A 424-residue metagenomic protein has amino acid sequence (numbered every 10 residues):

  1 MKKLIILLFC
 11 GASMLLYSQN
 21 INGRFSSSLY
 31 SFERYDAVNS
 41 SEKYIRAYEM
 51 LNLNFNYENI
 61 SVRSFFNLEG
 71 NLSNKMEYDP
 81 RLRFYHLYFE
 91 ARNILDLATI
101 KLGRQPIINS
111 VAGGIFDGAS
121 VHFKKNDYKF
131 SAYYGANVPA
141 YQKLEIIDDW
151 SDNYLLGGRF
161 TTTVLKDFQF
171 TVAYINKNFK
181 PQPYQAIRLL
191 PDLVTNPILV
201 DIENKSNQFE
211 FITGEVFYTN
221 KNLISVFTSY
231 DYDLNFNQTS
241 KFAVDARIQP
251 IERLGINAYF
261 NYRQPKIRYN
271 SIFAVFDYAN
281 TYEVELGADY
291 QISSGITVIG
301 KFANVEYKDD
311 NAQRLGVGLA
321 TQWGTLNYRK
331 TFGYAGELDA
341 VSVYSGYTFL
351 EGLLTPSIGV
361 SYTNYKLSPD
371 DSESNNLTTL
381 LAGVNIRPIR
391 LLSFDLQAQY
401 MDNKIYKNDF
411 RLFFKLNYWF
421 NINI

Functional and structural regions predicted by a protein language model:
S18-I94, A98, R411: Beta-barrel outer-membrane channel/assembly domains of diderm bacteria
I21, N59-S64, L95-K101, D127-A132 (+9 more regions): Repeated loop/turn-to-beta-strand initiation elements of outer-membrane beta-barrel proteins
L29-E33, Y57-N59, L68-L72, R104-I108 (+12 more regions): Transmembrane beta-strands of outer-membrane beta-barrel pores
D36-E42, L72-Y78, P106-S110, K143-D149 (+12 more regions): Outer-membrane beta-barrel domain signature
S41-E49, P80-Y85, G113-D117, D152-L156 (+8 more regions): Residues that define the transmembrane beta-barrel architecture of outer-membrane proteins
E49-F55, L87-A91, A119-F123, G158-T162 (+7 more regions): Residues on the lipid-exposed face of transmembrane beta-strands in outer-membrane beta-barrel proteins
M76-P139: Outer membrane beta-barrel
D148-Y154, Q169-I202, F211, F332-S393 (+2 more regions): Outer-membrane beta-barrel transmembrane domain signature
